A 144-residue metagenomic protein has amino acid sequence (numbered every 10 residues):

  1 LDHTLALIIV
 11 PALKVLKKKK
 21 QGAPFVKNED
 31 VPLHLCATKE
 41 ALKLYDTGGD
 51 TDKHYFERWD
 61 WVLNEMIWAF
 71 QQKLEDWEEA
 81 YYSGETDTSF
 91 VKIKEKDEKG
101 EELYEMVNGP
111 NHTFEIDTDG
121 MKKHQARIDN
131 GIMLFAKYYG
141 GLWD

Functional and structural regions predicted by a protein language model:
L1-Y138: Long, non-globular targeting/processing and low-complexity regions
D144: Long C-terminal interaction/binding lobes of large macromolecular proteins
